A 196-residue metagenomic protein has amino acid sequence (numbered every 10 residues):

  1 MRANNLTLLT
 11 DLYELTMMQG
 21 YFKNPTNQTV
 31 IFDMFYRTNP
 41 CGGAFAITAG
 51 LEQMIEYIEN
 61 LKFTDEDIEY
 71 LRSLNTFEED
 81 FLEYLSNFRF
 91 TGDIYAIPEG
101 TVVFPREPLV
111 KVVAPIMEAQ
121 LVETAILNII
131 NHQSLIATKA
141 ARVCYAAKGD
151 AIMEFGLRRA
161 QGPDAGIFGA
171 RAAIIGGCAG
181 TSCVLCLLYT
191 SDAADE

Functional and structural regions predicted by a protein language model:
M1-T29, T38-P40, T76, L82-T91 (+2 more regions): Buried, small/hydrophobic-residue-enriched core segments of structured protein domains
I31-S86: N-terminal, Lys/Arg-enriched amphipathic/low-complexity engagement segments that precede the first folded domain
I94: Structured beta-strand/loop patches that form or line metal/cofactor-binding pockets in enzymes
D192-E196: A short, hydrophobic C-terminal helix/tail in secreted or cell-surface proteins
